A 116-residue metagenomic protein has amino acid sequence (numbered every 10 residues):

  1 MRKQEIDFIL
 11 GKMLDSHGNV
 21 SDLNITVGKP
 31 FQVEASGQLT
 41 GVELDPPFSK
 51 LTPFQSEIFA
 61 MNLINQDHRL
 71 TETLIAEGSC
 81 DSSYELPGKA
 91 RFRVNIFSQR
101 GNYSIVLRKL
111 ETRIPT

Functional and structural regions predicted by a protein language model:
M1-T116: N-terminal "pre-motor" subdomain/linker immediately upstream of P-loop NTPase catalytic cores
